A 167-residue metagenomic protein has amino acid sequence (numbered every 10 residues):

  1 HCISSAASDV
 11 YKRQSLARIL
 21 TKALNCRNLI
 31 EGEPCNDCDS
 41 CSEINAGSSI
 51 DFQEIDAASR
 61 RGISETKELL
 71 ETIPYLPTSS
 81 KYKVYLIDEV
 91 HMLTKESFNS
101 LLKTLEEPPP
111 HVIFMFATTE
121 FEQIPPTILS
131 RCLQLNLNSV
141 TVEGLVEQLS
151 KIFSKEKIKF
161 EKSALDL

Functional and structural regions predicted by a protein language model:
H1-Q14: Single conserved hydrophobic/aromatic residue that forms the stacking wall/gate of nucleotide- or nucleobase-binding
S5, D56-L167: Non-catalytic interfacial helical region
K12, C35-C41: Short cysteine clusters
R18, F52-E54, Q134: Conserved beta-strand scaffold positions in the cores of enzyme catalytic domains, especially in NTP/NDP-utilizing
T21-E33, I44-G47: Post-Walker A helix-loop "phosphate-sensing" segment adjacent to the P-loop in P-loop NTPases
G32-P34, V142-E143: Short coil-to-helix "N-cap" segments within the ABC nucleotide-binding domain's helical subdomain
C41-G47, T127-I128: Short, conserved catalytic or adaptor-binding loops enriched in Gly and charged residues
